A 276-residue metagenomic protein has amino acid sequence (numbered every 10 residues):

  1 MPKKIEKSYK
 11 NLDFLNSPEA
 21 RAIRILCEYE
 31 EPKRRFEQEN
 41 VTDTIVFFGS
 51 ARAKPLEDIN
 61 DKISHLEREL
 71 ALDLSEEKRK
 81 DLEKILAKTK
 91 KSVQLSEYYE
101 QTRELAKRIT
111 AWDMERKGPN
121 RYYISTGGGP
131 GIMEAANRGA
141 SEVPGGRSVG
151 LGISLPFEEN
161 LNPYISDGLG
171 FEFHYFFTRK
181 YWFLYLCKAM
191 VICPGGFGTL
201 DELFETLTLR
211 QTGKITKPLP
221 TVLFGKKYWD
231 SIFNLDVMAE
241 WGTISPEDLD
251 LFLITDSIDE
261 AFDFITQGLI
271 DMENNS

Functional and structural regions predicted by a protein language model:
P2-L151: Glycine-rich beta-alpha loop segments
E37-N40, E115-P119, S141, N162-Y164 (+3 more regions): Solvent-exposed alpha-helices and their adjacent loops that cap or buttress functional pockets in soluble metabolic
K62-H65, S141-E142, E205-R210, V237-E240 (+1 more regions): Short, solvent-exposed amphipathic alpha-helical segments in soluble enzyme and RNA/protein-processing domains
S125-T126, P130-C193, F204, W229: Phosphate/pyrophosphate-binding betaalpha-module
E134, D201, F262-D263: Alpha-helical elements of the RecA-like P-loop NTPase motor core of helicases
G145-E158, L209-S231, E247: Short, acidic/small-residue loops that bind anionic groups at enzyme active sites
K188-L207, P218-K227, S257: Glycine-rich anion-binding loop/nest that anchors nucleotide
L219-S276: C-terminal functional extensions of proteins
